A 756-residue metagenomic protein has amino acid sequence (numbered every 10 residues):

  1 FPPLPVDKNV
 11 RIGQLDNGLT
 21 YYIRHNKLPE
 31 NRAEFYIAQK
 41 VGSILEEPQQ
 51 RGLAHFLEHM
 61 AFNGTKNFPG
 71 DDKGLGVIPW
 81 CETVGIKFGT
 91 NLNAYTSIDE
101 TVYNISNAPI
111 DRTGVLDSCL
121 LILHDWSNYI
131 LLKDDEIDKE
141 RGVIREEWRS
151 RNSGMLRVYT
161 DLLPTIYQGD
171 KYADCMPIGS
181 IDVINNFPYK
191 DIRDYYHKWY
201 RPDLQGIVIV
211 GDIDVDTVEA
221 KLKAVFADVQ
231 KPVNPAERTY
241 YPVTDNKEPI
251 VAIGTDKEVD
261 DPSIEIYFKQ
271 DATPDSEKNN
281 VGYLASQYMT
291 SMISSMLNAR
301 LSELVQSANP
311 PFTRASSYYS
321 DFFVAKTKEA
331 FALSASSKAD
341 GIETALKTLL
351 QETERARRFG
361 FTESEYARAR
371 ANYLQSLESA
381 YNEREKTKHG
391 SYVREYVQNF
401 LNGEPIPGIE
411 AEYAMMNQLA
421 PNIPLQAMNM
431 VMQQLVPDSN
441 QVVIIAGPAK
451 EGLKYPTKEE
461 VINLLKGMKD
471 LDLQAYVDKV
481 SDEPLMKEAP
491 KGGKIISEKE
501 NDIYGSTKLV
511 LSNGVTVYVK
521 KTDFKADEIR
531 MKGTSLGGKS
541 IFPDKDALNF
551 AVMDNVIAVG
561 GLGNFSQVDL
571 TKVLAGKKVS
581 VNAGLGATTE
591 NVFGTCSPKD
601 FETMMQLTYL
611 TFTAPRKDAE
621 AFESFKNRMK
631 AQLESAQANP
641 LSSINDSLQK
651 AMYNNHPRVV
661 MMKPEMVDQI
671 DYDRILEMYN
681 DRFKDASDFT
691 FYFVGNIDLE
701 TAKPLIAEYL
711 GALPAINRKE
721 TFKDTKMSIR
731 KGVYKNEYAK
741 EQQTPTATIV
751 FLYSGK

Functional and structural regions predicted by a protein language model:
F1-I23, D214-S302, Q306-A308, A367-A371 (+6 more regions): Proteolytic maturation boundary segments
R24, P29-E46, L53-A54, D72-D125 (+12 more regions): M16 family metallopeptidases and their MPP-like homologs
E58-F62, A558: Active-site-flanking alpha-helical
Y95-V102, K139-W148, S153: Short, structured secondary-structure elements that scaffold catalytic or ligand/cofactor-binding regions
L123-L132, V225-V233, E352-F361, L610-K617 (+1 more regions): A common structural junction motif
Y129-L132, E136-I137, A420-A427, V431-Q433 (+2 more regions): Peptidyl-prolyl cis-trans isomerase
R141, M155, I192-K223, N440-Q441 (+1 more regions): Non-catalytic, conformational "gating/processing" segments within enzyme and secreted inhibitor domains
I184-P188, I192, V667-I675: Alpha-helical scaffold elements lining the catalytic groove of polysaccharide deacetylases
